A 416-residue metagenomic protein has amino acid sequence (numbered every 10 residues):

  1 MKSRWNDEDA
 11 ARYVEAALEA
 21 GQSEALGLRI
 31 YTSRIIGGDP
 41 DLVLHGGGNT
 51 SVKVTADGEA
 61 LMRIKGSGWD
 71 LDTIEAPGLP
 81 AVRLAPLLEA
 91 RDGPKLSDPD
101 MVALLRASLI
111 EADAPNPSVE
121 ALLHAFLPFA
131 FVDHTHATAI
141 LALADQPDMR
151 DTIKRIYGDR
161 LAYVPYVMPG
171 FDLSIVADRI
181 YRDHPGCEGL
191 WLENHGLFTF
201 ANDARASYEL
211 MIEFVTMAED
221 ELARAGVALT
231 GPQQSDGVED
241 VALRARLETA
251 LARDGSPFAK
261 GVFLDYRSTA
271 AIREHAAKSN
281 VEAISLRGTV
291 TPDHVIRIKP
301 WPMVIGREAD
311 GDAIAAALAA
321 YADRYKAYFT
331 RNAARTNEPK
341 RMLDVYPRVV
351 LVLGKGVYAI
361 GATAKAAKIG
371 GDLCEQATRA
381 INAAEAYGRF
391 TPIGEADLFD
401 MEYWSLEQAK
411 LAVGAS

Functional and structural regions predicted by a protein language model:
M1-S416: Glycine-rich flexible loops
